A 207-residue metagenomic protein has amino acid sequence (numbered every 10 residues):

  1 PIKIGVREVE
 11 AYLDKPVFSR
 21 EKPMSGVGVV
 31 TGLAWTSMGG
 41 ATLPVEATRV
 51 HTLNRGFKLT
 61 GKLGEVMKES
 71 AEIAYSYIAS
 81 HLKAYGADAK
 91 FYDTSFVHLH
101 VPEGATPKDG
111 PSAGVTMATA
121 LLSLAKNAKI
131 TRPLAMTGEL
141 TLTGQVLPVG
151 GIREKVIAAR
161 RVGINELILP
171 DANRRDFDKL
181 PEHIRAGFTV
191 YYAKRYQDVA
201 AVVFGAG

Functional and structural regions predicted by a protein language model:
I4-V9, K15-T31, M38-G207: Peripheral, non-AAA+ core regions of ATP-driven protein-machinery
